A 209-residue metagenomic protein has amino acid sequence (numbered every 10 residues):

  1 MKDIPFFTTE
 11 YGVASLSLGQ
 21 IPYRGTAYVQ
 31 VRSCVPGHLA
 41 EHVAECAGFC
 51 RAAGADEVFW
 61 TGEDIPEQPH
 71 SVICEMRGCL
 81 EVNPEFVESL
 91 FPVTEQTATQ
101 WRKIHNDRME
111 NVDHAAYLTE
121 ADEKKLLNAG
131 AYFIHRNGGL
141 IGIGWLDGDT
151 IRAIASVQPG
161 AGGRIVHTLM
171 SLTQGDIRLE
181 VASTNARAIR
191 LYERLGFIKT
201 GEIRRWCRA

Functional and structural regions predicted by a protein language model:
M1, P84-A116: Short amphipathic alpha-helix that is part of the acyltransferase structural core
M1-E45, R136-Q158: Conserved donor-binding loop and adjoining core beta-sheet/short helix segment in diverse acyl/aminoacyl transferases
M1-T8, N111-N137: Active-site rim helix/loop that mediates acceptor-substrate recognition in acyltransferases
V31-S89, I203-C207: Acyl-donor-binding surface of acyltransferase catalytic domains
P36-G48, Q158-T173, I189-R194: Conserved acetyl-CoA-binding loop-helix of GNAT-fold acetyltransferases
W60, I151, I177-V181: Conserved hydrophobic beta-strand within the GNAT/NAT acetyltransferase core sheet that lines the active-site cleft
I65-Q68, Y192, F197: Conserved active-site tyrosine of GNAT-family acetyltransferases
G162-G163, N185-A188, W206-R208: Short glycine/proline-centered loop/turn elements that form peptide/ligand docking sites
